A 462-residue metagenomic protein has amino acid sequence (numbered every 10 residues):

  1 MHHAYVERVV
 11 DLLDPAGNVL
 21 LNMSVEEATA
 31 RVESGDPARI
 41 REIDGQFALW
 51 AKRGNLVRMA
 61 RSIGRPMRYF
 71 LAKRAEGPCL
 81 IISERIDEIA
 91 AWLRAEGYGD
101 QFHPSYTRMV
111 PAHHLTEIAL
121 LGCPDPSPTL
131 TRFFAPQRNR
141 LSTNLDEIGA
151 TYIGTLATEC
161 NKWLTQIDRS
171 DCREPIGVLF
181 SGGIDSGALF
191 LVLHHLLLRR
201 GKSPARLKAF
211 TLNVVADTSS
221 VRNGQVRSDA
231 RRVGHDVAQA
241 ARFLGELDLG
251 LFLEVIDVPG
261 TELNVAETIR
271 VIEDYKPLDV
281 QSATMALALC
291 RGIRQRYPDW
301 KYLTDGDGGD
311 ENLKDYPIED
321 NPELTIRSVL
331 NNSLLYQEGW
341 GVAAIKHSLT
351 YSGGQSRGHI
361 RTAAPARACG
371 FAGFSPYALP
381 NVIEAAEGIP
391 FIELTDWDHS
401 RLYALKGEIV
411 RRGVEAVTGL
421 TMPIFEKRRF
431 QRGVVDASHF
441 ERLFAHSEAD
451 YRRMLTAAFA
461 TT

Functional and structural regions predicted by a protein language model:
M1-I256, V271: Cysteine-centered catalytic environments shared across enzyme families
T129-F134, I256-E267, G354-R361, N381-G388: Active-site-adjacent bridging/hinge elements
I148, Y152, L189, D229-A230 (+4 more regions): Hydrophobic (often cysteine-bearing) scaffold residues that line and stabilize catalytic clefts of nucleotide/cofactor
L156, C160, L189-L193, A286-L289 (+3 more regions): Structural preference for long, well-ordered alpha-helical segments in enzyme cores
I167-R173, I293-W300: Glycine-rich phosphate-binding loop signature in dinucleotide/nucleotide-binding domains
V214-I293, Y297, D310, K314-V329 (+2 more regions): ATP-dependent adenylate-handling ligase core
W300, G308-L324, S352-M454: Mid-to-C-terminal catalytic subdomains of enzymes that bind/position adenosyl phosphate moieties or nucleic-acid
I326-I360: Short, flexible loop segments at boundaries between secondary-structure elements
